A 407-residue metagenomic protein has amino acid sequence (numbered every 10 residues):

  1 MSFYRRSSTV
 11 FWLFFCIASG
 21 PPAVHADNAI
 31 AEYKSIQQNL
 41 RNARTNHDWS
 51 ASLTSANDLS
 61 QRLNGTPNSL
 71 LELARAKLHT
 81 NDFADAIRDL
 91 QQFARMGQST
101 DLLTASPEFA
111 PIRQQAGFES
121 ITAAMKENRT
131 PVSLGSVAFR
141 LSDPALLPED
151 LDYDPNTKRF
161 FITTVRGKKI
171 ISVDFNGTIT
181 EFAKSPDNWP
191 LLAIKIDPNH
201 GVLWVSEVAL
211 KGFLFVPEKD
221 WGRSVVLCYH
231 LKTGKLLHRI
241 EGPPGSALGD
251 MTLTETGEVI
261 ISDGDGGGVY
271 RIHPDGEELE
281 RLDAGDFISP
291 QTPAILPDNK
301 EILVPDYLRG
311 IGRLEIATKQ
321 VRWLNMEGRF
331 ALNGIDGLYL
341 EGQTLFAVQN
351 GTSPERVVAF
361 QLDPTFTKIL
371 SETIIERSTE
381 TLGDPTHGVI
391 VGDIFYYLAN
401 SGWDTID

Functional and structural regions predicted by a protein language model:
L78, S99-K126: TPR/TPR-like alpha-solenoid helical repeat scaffolds
G135-S142, T178-K184, K235-E241, E277-A284 (+2 more regions): A short beta-strand motif characteristic of beta-propeller blades
S142-T157, V165, D187-K211, G242-V259 (+4 more regions): Beta-rich, blade/repeat-based domains predominating in secreted/periplasmic proteins but also intracellular
V173-T178, H230-K235, H273-E277, E315-K319 (+1 more regions): Short loop/turn segments that connect beta-strands within beta-propeller blades
S206-R223, N400-D407: Short, conserved, GDST-rich strand-edge loop motifs in beta-rich repeat architectures
